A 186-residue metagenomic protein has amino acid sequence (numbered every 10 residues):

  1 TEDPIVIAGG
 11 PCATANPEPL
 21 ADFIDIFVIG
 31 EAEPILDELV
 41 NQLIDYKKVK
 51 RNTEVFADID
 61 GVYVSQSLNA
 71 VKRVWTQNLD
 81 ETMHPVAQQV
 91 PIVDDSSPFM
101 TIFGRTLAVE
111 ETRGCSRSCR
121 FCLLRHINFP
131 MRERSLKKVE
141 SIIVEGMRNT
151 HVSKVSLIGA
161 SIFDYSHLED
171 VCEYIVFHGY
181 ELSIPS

Functional and structural regions predicted by a protein language model:
T1-A70: Glycine-rich beta-alpha loop elements in corrinoid/cobalamin-binding modules across cobalamin-dependent enzymes
T14-N16, I35-D37, P91, S116-R120 (+3 more regions): Flexible loop/turn segments at secondary-structure boundaries
D25, C115, V139, I184: Conserved, mostly hydrophobic/aromatic
I59, L79, G104-A108, S116 (+2 more regions): Active-site lining segments that contact anionic ligands and/or coordinate catalytic metals
S65-A108: N-terminal [4Fe-4S]-dependent radical SAM core
D95-F99, R132-V144, R148: Ferredoxin-type iron-sulfur electron-transfer modules in oxidoreductases and energy-metabolism complexes
M100-K137: Canonical Radical SAM [4Fe-4S] cluster-binding loop centered on the CxxxCxxC motif and its immediate flanking residues
I143-S186: Conserved SAM/AdoMet-binding glycine-rich loop
